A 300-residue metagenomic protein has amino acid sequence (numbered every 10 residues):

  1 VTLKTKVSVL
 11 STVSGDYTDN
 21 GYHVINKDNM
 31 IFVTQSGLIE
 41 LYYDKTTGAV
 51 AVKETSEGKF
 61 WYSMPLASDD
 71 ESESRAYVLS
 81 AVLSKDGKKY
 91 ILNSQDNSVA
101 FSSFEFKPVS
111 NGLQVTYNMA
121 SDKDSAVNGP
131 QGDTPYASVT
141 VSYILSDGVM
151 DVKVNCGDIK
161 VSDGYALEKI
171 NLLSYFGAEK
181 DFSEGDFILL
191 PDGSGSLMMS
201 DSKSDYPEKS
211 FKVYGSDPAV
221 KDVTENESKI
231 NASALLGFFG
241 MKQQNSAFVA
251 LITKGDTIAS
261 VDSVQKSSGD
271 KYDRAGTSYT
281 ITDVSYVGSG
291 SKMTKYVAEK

Functional and structural regions predicted by a protein language model:
V1-K6, S11: N-terminal pre-domain segments of enzymes
L3, S14-Y17, V24, F32-K300: Carbohydrate-recognition beta-sandwich/jelly-roll modules in extracellular/periplasmic carbohydrate-active proteins
